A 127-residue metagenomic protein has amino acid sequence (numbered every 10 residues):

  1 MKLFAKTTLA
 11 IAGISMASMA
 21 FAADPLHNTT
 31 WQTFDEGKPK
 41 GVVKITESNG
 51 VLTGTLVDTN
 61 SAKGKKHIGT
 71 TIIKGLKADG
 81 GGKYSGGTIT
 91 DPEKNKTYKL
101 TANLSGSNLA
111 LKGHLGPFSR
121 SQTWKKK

Functional and structural regions predicted by a protein language model:
M1, A22-D24: Absolute protein N-terminus
M1-A10: Bacterial N-terminal signal peptides that target proteins for export
A17-A20: N-terminal signal peptide c-region/cleavage motif recognized by signal peptidases
P25-K99: Central antiparallel beta-sheet cores of small beta-barrel/beta-sandwich binding domains
I73-A78, G116-Q122: Short, surface-exposed, charge-dense and proline/glycine-enriched linear segments
P92-S121: Short, exposed beta-strand-loop hairpins at the edges of beta-sheets in extracellular/periplasmic proteins
T123-K127: Short beta-strand-to-coil "C-cap" segments at the C-terminal boundary of structured domains/repeats, marking
